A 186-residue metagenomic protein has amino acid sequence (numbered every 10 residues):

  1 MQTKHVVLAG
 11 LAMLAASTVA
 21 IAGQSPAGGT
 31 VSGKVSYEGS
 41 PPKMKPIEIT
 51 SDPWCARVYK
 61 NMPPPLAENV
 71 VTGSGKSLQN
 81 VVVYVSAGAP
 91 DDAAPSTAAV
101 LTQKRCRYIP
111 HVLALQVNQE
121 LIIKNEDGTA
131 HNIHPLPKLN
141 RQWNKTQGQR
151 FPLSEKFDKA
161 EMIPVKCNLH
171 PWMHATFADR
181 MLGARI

Functional and structural regions predicted by a protein language model:
M1-H5: Positively charged n-region of N-terminal signal peptides that target proteins for export
L8-T18: Bacterial N-terminal signal peptides
I21-I186: Extracytoplasmic copper-binding redox domains, predominantly the cupredoxin/blue-copper superfamily
